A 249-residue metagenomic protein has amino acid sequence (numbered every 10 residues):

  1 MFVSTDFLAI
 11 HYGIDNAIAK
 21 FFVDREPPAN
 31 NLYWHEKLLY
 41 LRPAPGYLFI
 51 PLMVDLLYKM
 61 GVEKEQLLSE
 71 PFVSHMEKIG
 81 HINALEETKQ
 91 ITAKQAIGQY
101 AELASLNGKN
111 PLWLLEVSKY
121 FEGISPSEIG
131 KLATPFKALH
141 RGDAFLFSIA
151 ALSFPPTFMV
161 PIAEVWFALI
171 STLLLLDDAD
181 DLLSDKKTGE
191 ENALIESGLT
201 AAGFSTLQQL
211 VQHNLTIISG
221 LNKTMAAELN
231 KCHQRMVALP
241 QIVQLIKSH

Functional and structural regions predicted by a protein language model:
M1-F136, P156-F158, A163, D178-L221: Acidic catalytic motifs of isoprenoid enzymes
Y47-M60, G142-F154, Q234-V237: Short, hydrophobic/amphipathic alpha-helical patches that form generic packing surfaces within helical domains
S69-V73, A226-H233: Short, charged, amphipathic alpha-helical segments
G130-S148: Helix-hairpin-helix/helix-loop-helix acidic hairpins
H140-G142, T172-L176: Alpha-helical scaffolding flanking metal-ion-dependent phosphate/phosphodiester catalytic sites
V165-L169: Small-residue-rich helix-loop
H233-H249: Acidic, carboxylate-rich catalytic segments that either coordinate divalent cations
